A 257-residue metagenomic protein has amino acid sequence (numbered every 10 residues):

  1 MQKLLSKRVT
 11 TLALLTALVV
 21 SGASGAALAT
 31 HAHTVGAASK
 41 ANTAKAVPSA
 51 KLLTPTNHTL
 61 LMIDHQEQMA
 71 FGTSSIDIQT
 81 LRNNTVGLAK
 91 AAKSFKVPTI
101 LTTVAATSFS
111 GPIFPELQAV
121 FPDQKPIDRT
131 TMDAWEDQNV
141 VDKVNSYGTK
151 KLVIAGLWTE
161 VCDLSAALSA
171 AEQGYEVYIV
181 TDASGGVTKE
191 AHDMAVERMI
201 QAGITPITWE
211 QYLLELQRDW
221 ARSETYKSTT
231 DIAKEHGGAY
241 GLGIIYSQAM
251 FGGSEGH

Functional and structural regions predicted by a protein language model:
Q2-A13: Bacterial N-terminal signal peptides that target proteins for export
A13-G22: Bacterial N-terminal signal peptides
G25-A29: Sec/Tat signal peptide C-region and signal peptidase I cleavage site
T30-T131, D193-I200, I204-T205, Q217-H257: Active-site acidic carboxylates
P48-S49, I113-P115, E136-K143, D163-L168: Short, charged beta->alpha transition segments
A91-F95, S146, L168-E176: Alpha-helix C-terminal capping segments
P126-G148: Glycine-rich oxoanion-binding loops at beta->alpha junctions
K151-W209: A contiguous pocket-lining binding segment that forms or flanks enzyme active sites
